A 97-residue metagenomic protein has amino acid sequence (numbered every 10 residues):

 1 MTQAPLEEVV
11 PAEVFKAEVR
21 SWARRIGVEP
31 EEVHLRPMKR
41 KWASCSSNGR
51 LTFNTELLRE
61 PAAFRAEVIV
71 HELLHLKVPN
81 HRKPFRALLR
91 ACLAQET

Functional and structural regions predicted by a protein language model:
M1-E67, L76-T97: Active-site-proximal or metal-binding-adjacent scaffold patches in catalytic folds
E72: Walker B catalytic acidic pair
